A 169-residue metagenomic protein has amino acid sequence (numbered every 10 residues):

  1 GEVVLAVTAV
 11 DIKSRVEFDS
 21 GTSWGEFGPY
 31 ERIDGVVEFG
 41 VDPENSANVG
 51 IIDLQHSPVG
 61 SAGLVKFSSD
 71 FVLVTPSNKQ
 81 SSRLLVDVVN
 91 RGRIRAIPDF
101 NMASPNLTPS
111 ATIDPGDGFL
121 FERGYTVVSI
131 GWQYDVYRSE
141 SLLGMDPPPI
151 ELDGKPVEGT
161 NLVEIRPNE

Functional and structural regions predicted by a protein language model:
G1-E2: C-terminal segment of classical bacterial N-terminal signal peptides
L5-E169: Catalytic-loop region of hydrolases
